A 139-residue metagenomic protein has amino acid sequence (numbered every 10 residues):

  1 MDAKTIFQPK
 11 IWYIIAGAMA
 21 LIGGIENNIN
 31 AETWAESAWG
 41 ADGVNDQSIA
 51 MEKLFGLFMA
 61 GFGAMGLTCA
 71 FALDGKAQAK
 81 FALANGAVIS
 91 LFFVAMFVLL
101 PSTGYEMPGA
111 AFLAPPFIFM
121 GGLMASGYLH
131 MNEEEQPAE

Functional and structural regions predicted by a protein language model:
M1-I22: Cytosolic juxtamembrane helix and N-cap/initiation of the first transmembrane helix
D2-I6, F71-A79, G104-E106, E135: Membrane-interface helix-boundary motifs at transmembrane edges
A18-L57: Hydrophobic transmembrane helix segments
A64-G86: Juxtamembrane helix-break-helix junctions at the cytosolic face of small multi-pass alpha-helical membrane proteins
F81-F97, P116-L123: Hydrophobic alpha-helical membrane segments
F93-L113: Membrane-helix boundary connector in multi-pass membrane proteins
I118-E139: Membrane-water interface at the C-terminal end of transmembrane alpha helices
